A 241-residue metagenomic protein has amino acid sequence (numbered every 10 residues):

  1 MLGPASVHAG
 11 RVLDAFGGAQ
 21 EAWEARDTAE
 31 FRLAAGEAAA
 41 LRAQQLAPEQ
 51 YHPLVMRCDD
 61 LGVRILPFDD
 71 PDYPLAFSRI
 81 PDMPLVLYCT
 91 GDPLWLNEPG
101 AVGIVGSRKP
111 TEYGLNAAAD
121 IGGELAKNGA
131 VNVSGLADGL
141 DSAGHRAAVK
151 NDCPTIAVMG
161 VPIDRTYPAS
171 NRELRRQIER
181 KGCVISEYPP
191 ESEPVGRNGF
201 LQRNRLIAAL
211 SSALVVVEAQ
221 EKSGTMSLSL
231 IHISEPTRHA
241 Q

Functional and structural regions predicted by a protein language model:
M1-P71: Short, small/acidic-rich helices and loops at N termini and domain boundaries of DNA replication/processing enzymes
S6, Q20, D152, V215 (+1 more regions): Secondary-structure boundary/capping signal
R26, P81, T237: Short, flexible helix/strand-to-coil boundary loops that buttress conserved ligand/catalytic motifs in alpha/beta
D59-L61, P67-S234: Glycine-biased, small-residue-rich flexible motifs in mid-sequence functional cores and linkers
I233-Q241: A short, hydrophobic C-terminal helix/tail in secreted or cell-surface proteins
